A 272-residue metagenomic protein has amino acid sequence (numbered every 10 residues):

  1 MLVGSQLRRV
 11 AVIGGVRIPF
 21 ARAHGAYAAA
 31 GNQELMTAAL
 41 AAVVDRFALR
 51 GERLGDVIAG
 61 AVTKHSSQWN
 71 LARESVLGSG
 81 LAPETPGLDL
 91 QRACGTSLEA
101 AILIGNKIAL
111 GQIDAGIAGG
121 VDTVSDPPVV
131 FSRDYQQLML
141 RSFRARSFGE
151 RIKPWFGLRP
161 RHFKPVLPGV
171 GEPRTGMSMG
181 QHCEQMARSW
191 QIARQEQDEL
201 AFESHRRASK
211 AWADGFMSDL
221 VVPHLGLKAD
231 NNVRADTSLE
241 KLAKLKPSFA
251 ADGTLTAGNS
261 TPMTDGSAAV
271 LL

Functional and structural regions predicted by a protein language model:
M1-S67, L71-S79, P83-P86, C94 (+4 more regions): Conserved active-site "lid/cap" helical segment
L2, R17-I18, A28-A30, L35-A38 (+3 more regions): N-terminal extracellular/periplasmic Venus flytrap/periplasmic-binding protein-like
R9-A11, G55-V57, D114-G116, G253-T254 (+1 more regions): Structural motif
A30, A61-G116, L158-R161, R174-S178 (+1 more regions): Conserved catalytic cysteine-centered active-site region of acyl-thioester-dependent Claisen-condensing enzymes
R53, I58, G116-A118, S218-V221: Short beta-strand segments at enzyme active-site cores
R92-D122, A187-F216, A269-L272: Active-site-proximal alpha-helical scaffold in enzymes
A115-Q185: Flexible glycine-/small-residue-enriched beta->alpha junction loops that bind anionic phosphate/pyrophosphate groups
